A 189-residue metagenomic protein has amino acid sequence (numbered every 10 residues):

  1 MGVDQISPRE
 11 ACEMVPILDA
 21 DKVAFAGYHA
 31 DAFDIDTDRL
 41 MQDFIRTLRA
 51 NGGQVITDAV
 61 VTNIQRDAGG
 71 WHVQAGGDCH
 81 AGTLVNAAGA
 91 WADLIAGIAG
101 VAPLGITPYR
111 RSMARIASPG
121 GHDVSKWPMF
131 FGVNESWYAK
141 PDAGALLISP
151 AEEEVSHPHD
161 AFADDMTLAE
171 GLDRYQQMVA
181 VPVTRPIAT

Functional and structural regions predicted by a protein language model:
M1-M14, S136-Y138: Dinucleotide-binding Rossmann-like beta1-alpha1 core, especially the glycine-rich loop that anchors the ADP
D4-S7, Q54-I56, I187-A188: General small-molecule cofactor/ligand-binding pocket signal
C12, H72-Q74, Y138, L147: General beta-strand recognition
E13-A20, R185-T189: FAD-binding beta-loop-beta segment adjacent to the flavin cofactor pocket
F25, W71, R110-A114: Short beta-strand micro-motifs in enzyme catalytic cores
Y28-T83, A87, W91: Helical element adjacent to the flavin cofactor pocket in flavoenzyme catalytic cores
T83, A88-T189: Active-site substrate-recognition segment that forms the wall of the catalytic cavity or substrate channel
